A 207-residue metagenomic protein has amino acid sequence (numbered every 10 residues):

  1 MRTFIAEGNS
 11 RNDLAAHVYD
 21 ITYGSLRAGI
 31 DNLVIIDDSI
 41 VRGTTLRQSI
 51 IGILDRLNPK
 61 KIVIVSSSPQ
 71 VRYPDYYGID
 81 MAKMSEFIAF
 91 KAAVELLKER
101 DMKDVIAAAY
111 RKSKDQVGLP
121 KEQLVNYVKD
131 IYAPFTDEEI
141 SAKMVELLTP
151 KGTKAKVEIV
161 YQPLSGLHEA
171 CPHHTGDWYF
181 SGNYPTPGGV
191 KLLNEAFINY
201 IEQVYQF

Functional and structural regions predicted by a protein language model:
M1-F207: PRPP-associated nucleotide enzymes
